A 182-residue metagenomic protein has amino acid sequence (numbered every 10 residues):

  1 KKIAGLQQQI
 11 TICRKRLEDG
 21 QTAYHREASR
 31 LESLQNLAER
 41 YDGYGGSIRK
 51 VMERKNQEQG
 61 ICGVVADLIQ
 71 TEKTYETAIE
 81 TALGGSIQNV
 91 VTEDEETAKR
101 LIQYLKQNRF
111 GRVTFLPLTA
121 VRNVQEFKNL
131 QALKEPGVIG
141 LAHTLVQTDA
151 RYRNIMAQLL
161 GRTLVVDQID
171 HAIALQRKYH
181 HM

Functional and structural regions predicted by a protein language model:
K1-D42: Extended, EK/Q-rich alpha-helical coiled-coil segments that serve as long dimerization/scaffolding arms in large
R26-M182: Hinge-like oligomerization/junction regions that interrupt long coiled-coil arms in large cytoskeletal
